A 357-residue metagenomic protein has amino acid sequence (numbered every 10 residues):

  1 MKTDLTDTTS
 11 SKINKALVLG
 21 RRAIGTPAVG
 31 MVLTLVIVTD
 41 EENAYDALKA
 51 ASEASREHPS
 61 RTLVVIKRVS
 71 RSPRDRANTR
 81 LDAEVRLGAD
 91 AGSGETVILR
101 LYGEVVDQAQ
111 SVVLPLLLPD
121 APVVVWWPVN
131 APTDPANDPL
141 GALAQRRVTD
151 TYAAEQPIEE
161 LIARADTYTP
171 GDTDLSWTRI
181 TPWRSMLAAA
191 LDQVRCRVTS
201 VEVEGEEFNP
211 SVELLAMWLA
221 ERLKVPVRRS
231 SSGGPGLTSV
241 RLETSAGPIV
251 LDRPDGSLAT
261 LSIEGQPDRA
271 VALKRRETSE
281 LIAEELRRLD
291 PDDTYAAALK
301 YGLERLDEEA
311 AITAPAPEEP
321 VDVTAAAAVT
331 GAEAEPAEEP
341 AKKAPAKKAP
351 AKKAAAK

Functional and structural regions predicted by a protein language model:
M1-L117, A121: An N-terminal, globular interaction/scaffold subdomain
M1-V29, R80, D174-L191, R288-D322: Short N-terminal or domain-adjacent regulatory/targeting segments
P27, A83-R86, D90-S93, A154 (+2 more regions): Extended, compositionally simple fibrous regions characteristic of intermediate-filament-like scaffolds
E41-A44, E104-D107, V129-T133, G205-E213: Gly/Ser/Thr-rich loops at beta-strand to alpha-helix junctions that form or flank small-molecule/cofactor-binding
E95-A188: Internal, hydrophobic cores of structured domains that mediate oligomerization or house catalytic pockets within large
E159-G247: A contiguous, surface-oriented mixed alpha/beta subdomain in the mid-to-C-terminal portion of proteins that forms
L223, G236-T238, S245-T330: Long, compositionally biased intrinsically disordered terminal regions
V323-K357: Intrinsically disordered, polybasic Lys/Arg-rich low-complexity tracts
